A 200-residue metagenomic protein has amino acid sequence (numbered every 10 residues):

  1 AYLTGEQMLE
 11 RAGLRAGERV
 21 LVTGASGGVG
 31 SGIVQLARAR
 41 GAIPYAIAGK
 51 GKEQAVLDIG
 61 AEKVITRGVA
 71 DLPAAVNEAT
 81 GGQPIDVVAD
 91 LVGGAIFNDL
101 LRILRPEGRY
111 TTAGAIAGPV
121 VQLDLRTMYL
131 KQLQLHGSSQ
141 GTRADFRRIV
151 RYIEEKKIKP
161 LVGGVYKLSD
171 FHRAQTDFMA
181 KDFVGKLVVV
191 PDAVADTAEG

Functional and structural regions predicted by a protein language model:
A1-A70: Mid-domain Rossmann-like dinucleotide-binding core that forms the NAD(H)/NADP(H) cofactor-binding site
R15, R105, D182: Short conserved AdoMet
G17, A61, P84-I85, I158 (+1 more regions): Local beta-strand N-terminus motif with an aromatic residue
L21, Y45, R109-T111, H136 (+1 more regions): Structural detector of well-ordered beta-strand residues that form the stable sheet scaffold of enzyme domains
A48-L57, V120-L125, R147: Short, glycine/polar-rich helix-capping loops at beta-to-alpha or helix-loop-helix junctions that flank or form
D58, E62-Q132, A195-E199: Glycine-rich cofactor phosphate-binding loops and adjacent beta1-alpha1 units of small-molecule cofactor enzyme domains
P106-A113, Q122-G164: Rossmann-fold dehydrogenase core element
R143-G200: C-terminal hydrophobic helical "lid"/dimerization subdomain of Rossmann-like NAD(P)H-dependent oxidoreductases
